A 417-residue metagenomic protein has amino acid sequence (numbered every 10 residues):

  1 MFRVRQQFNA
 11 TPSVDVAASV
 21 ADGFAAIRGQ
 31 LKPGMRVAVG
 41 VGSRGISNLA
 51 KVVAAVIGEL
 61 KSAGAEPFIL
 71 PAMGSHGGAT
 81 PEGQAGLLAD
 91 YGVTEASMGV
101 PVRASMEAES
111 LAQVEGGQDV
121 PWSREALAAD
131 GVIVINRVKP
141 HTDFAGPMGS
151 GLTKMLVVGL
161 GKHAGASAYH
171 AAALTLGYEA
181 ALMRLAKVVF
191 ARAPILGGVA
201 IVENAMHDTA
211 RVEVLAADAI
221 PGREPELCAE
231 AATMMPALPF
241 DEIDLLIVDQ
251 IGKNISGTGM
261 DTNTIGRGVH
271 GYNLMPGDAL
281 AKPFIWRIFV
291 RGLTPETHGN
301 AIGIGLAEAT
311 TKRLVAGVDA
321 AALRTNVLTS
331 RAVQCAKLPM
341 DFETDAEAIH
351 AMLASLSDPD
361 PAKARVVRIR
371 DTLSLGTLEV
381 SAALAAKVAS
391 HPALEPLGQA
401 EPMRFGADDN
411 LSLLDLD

Functional and structural regions predicted by a protein language model:
M1-S19: N-terminal amphipathic/basic leader segments beginning at the initiator methionine
G23-A38, K61-S62, P239-F240: Glycine-rich phosphate/diphosphate-binding loops that line cofactor/substrate pockets in enzymes
R36-G45, F68-S75, V367: Short glycine-rich or small-residue beta-strand-to-loop segments that form or flank ligand, phosphate, metal/Fe-S
S47-E66: Histidine-anchored nucleotide/phosphate-binding helix
G83-P147: An acidic, phosphate/nucleotide-engaging active-site surface
Q118-D208, V214: Divalent-metal (Mg2+/Mn2+/Ca2+)-assisted nucleotide/phosphate chemistry catalytic cores
A210-T264: A conserved active-site cap/scaffold subdomain adjacent to cofactor or substrate pockets
N263-R267, Y272-D417: C-terminal non-catalytic interaction/assembly regions of soluble proteins
